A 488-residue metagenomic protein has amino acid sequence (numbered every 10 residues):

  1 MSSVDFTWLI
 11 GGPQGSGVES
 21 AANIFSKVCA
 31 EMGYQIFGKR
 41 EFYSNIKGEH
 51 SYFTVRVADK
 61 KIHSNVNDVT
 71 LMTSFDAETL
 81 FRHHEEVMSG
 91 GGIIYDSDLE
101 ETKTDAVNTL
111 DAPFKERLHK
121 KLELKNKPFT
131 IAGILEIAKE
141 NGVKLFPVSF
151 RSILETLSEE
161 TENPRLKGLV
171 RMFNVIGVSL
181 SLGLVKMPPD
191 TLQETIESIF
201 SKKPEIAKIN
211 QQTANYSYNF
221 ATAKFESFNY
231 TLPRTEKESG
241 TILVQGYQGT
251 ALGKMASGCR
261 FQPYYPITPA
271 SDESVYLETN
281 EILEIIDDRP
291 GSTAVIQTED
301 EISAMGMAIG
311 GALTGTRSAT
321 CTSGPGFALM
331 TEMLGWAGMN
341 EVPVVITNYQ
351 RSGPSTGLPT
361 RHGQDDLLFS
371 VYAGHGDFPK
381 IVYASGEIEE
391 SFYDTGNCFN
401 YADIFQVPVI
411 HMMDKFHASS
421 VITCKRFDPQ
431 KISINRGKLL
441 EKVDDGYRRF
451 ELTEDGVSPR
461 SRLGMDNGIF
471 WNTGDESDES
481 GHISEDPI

Functional and structural regions predicted by a protein language model:
M1-P263: Active-site cofactor/cluster-binding pocket
M1-S16, N23, T191-G374, P379 (+1 more regions): Thiamine diphosphate
G15, I62, E78-L80, L99-E100 (+12 more regions): Short, glycine-/Ser/Thr-/acidic-enriched flexible segments
E19-N23, G48-S51, H84-E86, T104-T109 (+11 more regions): Short acidic, glycine/serine/threonine-rich loops at helix termini
N45, H63-N65, H83-V87, L135-I137 (+5 more regions): A general structural signal for short secondary-structure junctions and capping/turn motifs
S74, I94-D96, F146-S149, T322 (+3 more regions): Short beta-strand segments
A138-V148, R361-P408, D414, I434-K442: Conserved thiamine diphosphate
V244, S257, D394, F399-I488: Flexible, low-complexity linker and terminal segments
